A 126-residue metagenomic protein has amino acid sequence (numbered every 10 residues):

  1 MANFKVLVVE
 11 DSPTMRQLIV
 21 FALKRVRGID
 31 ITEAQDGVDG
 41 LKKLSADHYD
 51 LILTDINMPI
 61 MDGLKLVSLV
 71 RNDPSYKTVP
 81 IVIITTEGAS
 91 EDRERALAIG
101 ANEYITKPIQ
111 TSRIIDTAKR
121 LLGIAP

Functional and structural regions predicted by a protein language model:
E10: Conserved acidic carboxylate
P13-T32: Two-component/phosphorelay signaling modules centered on CheY-like receiver
E33-L51: Acidic, metal-coordinating helix/loop segments flanking the phosphotransfer/catalytic sites of two-component signaling
M58-M61: Receiver (REC) domain active-site loop signature in two-component systems and cognate sites in sensor histidine kinases
I109-A118: C-terminal output helix
